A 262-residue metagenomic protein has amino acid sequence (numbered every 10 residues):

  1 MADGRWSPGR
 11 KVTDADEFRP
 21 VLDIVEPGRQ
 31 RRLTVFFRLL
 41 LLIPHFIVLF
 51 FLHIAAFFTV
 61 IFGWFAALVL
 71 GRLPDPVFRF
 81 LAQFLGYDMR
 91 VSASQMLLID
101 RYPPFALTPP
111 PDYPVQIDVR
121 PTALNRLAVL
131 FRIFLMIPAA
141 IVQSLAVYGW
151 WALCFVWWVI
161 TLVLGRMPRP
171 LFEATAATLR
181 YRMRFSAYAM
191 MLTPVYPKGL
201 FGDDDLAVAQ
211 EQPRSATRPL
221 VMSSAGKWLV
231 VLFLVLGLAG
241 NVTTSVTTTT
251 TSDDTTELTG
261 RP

Functional and structural regions predicted by a protein language model:
A2-R166, P170-P262: Membrane-proximal intrinsically disordered regions of secretory-pathway and membrane-system proteins
